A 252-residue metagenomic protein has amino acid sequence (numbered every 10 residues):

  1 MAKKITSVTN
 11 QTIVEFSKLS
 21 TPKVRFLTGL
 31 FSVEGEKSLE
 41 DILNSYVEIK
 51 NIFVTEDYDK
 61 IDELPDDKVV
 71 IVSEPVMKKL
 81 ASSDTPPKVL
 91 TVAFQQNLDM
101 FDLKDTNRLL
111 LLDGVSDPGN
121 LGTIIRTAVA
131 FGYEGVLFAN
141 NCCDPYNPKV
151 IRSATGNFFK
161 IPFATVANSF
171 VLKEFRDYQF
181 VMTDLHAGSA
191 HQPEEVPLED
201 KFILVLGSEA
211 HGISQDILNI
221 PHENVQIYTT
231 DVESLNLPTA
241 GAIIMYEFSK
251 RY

Functional and structural regions predicted by a protein language model:
M1-E56, C142-C143: Boundary-proximal intrinsically disordered activation/regulatory segments immediately upstream of a helical core
K4-S7, V70-S73, I161-S169: Short acidic-hydrophobic, aromatic-tinged amphipathic segments that line or gate anion-handling sites
G35, S116-T123, L235-T239: Amphipathic alpha-helical repeat scaffolds
N44, N97-A187: RNA substrate-binding interface of SAM-dependent RNA methyltransferases
V69-F94: Glycine/small-residue-rich loop that forms an oxyanion/phosphate-binding "nest" at active or ligand-binding sites
V72-S73, D113, A139-N140, P162 (+1 more regions): Short beta->alpha connector loops at strand-helix junctions that form conserved, small/polar/Pro-enriched
A130-F131, P145-F159, Q215-Y252: Structured adenosyl-cofactor binding patch, chiefly the S-adenosyl-L-methionine
M182-V232, L237: Active-site/ligand-binding-proximal alpha/beta "capping" segment
